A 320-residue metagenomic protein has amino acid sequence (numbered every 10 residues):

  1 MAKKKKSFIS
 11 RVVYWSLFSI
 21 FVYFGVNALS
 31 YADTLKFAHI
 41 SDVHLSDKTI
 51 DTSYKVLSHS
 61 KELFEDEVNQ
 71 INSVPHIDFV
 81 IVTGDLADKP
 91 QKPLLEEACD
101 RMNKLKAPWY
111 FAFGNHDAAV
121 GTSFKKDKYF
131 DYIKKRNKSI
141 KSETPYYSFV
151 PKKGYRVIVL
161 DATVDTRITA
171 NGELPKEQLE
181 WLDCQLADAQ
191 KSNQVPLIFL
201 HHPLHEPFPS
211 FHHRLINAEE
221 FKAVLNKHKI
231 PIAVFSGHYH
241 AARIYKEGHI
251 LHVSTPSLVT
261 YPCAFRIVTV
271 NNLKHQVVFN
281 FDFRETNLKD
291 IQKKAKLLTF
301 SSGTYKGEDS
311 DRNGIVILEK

Functional and structural regions predicted by a protein language model:
M1-I9: N-terminal secretory signal peptides that target proteins for export/translocation
W15-G25: Bacterial N-terminal signal peptides
A28-L95: N-terminal active-site segment of His-dependent metallophosphoesterases
T34-D47, G154-V164, L197-F199, L251-P256 (+1 more regions): Active-site-proximal beta-strand elements of phosphoester/diester hydrolases
S46-T49, D88-Q91, N115-T122, D165-T169 (+3 more regions): Active-site environment of divalent metal-dependent phosphoester hydrolases
E67-F79, R156, A170-L251, G303-E319: His/acidic metal-ligating clusters that form di-metal
K92, E96-D183, E220, K246-S254 (+5 more regions): Extended active-site neighborhood of metal-dependent phosphoesterases/phosphodiesterases
N271-K320: A short C-terminal boundary segment appended to hydrolase-like catalytic domains
